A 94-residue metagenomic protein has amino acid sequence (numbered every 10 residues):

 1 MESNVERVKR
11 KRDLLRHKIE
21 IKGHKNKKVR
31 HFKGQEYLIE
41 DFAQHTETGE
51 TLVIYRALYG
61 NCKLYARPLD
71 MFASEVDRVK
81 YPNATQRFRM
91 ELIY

Functional and structural regions predicted by a protein language model:
M1-Y94: Mixed-charge, low-complexity intrinsically disordered regions
